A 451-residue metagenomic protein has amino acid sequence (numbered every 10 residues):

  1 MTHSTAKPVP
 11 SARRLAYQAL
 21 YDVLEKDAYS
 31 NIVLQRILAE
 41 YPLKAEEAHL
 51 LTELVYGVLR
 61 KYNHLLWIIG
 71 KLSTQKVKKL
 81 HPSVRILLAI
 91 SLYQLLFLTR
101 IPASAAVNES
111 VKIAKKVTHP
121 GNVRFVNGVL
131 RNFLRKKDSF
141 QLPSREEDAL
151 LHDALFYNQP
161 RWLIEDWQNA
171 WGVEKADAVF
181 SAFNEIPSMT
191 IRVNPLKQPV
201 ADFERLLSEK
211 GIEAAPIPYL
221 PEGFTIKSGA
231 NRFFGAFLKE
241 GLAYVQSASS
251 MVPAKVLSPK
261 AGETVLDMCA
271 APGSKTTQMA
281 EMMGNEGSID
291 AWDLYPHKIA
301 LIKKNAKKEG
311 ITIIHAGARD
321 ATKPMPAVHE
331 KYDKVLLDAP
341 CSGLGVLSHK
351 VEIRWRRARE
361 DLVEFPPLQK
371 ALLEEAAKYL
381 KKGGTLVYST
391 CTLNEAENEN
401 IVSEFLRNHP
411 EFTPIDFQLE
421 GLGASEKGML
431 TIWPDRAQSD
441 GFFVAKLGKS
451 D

Functional and structural regions predicted by a protein language model:
M1-D451: S-adenosylmethionine
